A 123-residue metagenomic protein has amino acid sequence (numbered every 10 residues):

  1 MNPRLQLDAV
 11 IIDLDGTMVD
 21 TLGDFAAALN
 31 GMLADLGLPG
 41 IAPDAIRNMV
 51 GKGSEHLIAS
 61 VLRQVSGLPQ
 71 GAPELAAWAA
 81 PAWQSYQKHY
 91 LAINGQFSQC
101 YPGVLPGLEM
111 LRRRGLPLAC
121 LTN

Functional and structural regions predicted by a protein language model:
N2-N48, A59-L62: Active-site neighborhood of HAD-like aspartate-dependent phosphohydrolases
L5-D8, K88-C120: Short, acidic loop-to-helix structural element flanking the phosphoryl-transfer center in phosphate-processing enzymes
D24-A27, P81, P106: Alpha-helical macromolecular-interaction surfaces
F25, S54, F97-C100: Conserved donor sugar-nucleotide recognition element shared by glycan-biosynthetic enzymes
D35-P39, V65-G71, R114: Short helix-capping segments at alpha-helix termini
K52-A92, P102, M110: A metal-dependent, Asp-based hydrolase signature
